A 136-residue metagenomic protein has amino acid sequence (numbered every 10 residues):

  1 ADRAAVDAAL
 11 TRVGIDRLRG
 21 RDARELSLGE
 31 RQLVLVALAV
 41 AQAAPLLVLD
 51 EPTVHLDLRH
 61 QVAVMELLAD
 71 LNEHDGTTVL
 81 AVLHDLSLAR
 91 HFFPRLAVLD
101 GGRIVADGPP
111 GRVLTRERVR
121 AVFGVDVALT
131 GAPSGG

Functional and structural regions predicted by a protein language model:
D2-L18: Conserved ABC ATPase "signature" region
D22-L26, E30: Conserved ABC ATPase signature
L47-E51: Catalytic Walker B motif of ABC-type/P-loop ATPase nucleotide-binding domains
Q61-D75: Helical segment within the ABC ATPase nucleotide-binding domain
D107-G108: ABC ATPase "signature
T115-G136: ABC ATPase nucleotide-binding domains
